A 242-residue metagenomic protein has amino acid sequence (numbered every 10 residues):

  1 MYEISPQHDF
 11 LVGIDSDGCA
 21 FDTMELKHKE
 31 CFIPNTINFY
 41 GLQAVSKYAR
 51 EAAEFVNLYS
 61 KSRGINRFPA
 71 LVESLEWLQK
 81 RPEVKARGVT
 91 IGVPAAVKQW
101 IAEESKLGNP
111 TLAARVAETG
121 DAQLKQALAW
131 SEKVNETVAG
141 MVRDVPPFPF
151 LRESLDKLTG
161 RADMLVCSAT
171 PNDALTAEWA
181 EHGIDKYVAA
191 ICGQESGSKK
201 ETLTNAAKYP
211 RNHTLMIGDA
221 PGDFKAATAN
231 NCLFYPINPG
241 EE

Functional and structural regions predicted by a protein language model:
Y2-A53, P69: Active-site neighborhood of HAD-like aspartate-dependent phosphohydrolases
H8-F10, A162, R211-H213: Short coil/turn segments at beta-strand junctions that form active-site/ligand-binding loops
Y40-N57, P82-T90, D185-A189: Short, surface-exposed acidic
L58-M141: A metal-dependent, Asp-based hydrolase signature
A113-V116, D121, E136-L165, E201: Short, acidic loop-to-helix structural element flanking the phosphoryl-transfer center in phosphate-processing enzymes
L165-L215, A229: Substrate-recognition "cap/lid" segment bordering the active-site pocket of phosphatases
R211-E242: Acidic, Mg2+-coordinating phosphoryl-transfer loop and its flanking beta/alpha structural elements, shared across
